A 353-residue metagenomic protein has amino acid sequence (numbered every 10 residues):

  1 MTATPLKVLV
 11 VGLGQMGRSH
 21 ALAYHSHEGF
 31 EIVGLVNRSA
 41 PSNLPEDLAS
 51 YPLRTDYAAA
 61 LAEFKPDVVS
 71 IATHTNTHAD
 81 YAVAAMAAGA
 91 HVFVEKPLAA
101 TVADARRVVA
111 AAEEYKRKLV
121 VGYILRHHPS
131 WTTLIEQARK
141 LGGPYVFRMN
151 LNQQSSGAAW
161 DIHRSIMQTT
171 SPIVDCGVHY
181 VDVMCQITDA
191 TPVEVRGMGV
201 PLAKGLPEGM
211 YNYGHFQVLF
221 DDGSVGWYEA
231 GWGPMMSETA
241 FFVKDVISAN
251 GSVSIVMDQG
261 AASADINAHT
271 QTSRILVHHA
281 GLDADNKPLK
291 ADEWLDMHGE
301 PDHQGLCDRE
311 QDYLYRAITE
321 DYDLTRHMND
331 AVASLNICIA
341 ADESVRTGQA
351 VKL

Functional and structural regions predicted by a protein language model:
M1-L48: N-terminal Rossmann-like dinucleotide-binding module
M1-P5, V68-S70, A264, P301 (+1 more regions): C-terminal helix-rich "cap/oligomerization" subdomain common to oxidoreductases
H20, Y51-A111, L306: Beta-loop-alpha module in the N-terminal Rossmann-like domain of NAD(P)-dependent dehydrogenases, especially those
V94, L119-V121, I255: Hydrophobic residues in well-ordered beta-strands that form the structural core
R107-I124, G142-M149: Rossmann-fold dehydrogenase core element
I124, F220, V243-N329: C-terminal glycine/acidic-rich active-site capping loop/insertion
L125-E208, G214, G348: Predominantly a Rossmann-like dinucleotide-binding segment in NAD(P)-dependent oxidoreductases
V181-N267, D308-I318: Contiguous beta-strand/loop segments that form the cofactor/metal-binding neighborhood of enzyme cores
